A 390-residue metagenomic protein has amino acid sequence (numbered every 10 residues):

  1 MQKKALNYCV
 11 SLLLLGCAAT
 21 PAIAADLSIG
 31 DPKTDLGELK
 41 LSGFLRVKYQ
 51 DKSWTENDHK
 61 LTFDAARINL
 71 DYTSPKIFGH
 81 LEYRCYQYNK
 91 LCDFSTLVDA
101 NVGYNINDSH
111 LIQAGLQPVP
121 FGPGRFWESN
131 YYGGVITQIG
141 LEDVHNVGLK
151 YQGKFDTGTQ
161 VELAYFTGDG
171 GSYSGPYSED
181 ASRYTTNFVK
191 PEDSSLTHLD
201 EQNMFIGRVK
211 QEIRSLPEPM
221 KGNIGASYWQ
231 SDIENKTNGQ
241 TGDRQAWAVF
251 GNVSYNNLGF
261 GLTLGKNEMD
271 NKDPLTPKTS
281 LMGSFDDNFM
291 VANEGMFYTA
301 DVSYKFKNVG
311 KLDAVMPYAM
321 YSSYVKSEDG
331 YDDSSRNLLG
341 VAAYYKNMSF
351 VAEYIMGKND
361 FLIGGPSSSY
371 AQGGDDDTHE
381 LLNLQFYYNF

Functional and structural regions predicted by a protein language model:
G30-D51, T55-Y173, K210-L216, T299: Outer membrane beta-barrel
G37, N57-A66, F94-V98, D143-V147 (+8 more regions): Residues that define the transmembrane beta-barrel architecture of outer-membrane proteins
L39-L45, G79-L81, I112, V161-L163 (+8 more regions): Transmembrane beta-strands of outer-membrane beta-barrel proteins
V47-S53, A65-R67, S74-F78, Y83-N89 (+11 more regions): Transmembrane beta-strands of outer-membrane beta-barrel pores
I68-Y72, A100-Y104, L149-G153, G207-Q211 (+6 more regions): Residues on the lipid-exposed face of transmembrane beta-strands in outer-membrane beta-barrel proteins
G171-L196, K236-N238, M269-V291, D360-D376: Solvent-exposed loop segments that connect transmembrane elements
G207-I213, P217-S327, Y388: Detector for outer-membrane/organellar transmembrane beta-barrel domains, recognizing the amphipathic beta-strand
K346-F390: Predominantly the C-terminal beta-signal and adjacent terminal strand-loop region of outer-membrane beta-barrel
